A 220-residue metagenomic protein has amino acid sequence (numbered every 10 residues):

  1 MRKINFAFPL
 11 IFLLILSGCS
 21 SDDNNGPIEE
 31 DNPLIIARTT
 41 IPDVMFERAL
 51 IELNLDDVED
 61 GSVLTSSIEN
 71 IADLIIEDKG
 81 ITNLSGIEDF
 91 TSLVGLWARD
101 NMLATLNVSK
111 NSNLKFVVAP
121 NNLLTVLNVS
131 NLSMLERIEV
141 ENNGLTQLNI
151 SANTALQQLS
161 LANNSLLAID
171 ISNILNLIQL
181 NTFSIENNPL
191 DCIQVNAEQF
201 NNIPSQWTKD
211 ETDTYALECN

Functional and structural regions predicted by a protein language model:
M1-S17: Sec-dependent bacterial lipoprotein signal peptides
R2, C19-G95, N173-L175, P189-N220: N-terminal capping/linker segments that flank leucine-rich repeat
L50, A72-I76, L96-A98, K115-A119 (+3 more regions): Conserved hydrophobic beta-strand positions in leucine-rich repeat
I71, L93, L103, L114 (+8 more regions): Conserved hydrophobic position(s) of the canonical leucine-rich repeat
K79, N101, N122, N143 (+2 more regions): Consensus "Asn ladder" position of solenoid repeat domains
L84-I87, L106-V108, L127-V129, L148-I150 (+2 more regions): Canonical leucine-rich repeat
W97-G144: A generic tandem-repeat structural signature
V108-N113, V129-M134, I150-A155, I171-L177 (+1 more regions): Right-handed parallel beta-helix/beta-solenoid
